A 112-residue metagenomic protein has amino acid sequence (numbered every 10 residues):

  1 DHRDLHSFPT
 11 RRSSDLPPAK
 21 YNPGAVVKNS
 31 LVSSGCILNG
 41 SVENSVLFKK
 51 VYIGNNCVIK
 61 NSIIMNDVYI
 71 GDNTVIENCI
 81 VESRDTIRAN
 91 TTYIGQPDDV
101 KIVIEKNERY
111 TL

Functional and structural regions predicted by a protein language model:
D1-H6: Short, exposed "boundary/linker" segments that immediately precede the start of a downstream structural module
S7, R11-L112: Left-handed beta-helix
